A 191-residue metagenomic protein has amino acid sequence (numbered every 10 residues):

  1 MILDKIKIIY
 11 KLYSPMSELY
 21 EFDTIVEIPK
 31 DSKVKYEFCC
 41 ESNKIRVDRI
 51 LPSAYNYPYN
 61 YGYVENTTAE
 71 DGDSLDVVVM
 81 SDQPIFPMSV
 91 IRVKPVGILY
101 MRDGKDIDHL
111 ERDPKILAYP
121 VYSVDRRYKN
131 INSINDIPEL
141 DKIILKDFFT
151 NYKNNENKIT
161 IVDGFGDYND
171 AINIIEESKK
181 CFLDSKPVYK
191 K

Functional and structural regions predicted by a protein language model:
I2-K191: Hydrophobic N-terminal alpha-helices or hydrophobic patches in metabolic proteins across all domains of life
